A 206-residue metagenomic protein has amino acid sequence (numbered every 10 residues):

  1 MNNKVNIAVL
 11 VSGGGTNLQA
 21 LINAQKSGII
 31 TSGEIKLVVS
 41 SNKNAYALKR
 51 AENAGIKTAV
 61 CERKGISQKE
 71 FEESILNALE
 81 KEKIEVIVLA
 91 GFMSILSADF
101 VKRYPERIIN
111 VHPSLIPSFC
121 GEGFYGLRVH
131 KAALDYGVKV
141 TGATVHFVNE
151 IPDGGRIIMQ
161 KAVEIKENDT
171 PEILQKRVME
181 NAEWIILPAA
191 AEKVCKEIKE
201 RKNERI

Functional and structural regions predicted by a protein language model:
M1-I206: One-carbon transfer enzymes
